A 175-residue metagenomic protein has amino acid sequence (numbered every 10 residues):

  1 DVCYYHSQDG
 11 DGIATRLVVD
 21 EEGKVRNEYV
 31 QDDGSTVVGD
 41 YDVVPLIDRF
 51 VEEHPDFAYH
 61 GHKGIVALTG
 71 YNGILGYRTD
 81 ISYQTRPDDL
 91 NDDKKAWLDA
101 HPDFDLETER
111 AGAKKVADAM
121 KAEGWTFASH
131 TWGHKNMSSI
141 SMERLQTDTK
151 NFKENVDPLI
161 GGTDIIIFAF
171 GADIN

Functional and structural regions predicted by a protein language model:
V2-I174: Metal-dependent polysaccharide deacetylase catalytic core of the NodB/CE4 family, i.e., the active-site-bearing domain
